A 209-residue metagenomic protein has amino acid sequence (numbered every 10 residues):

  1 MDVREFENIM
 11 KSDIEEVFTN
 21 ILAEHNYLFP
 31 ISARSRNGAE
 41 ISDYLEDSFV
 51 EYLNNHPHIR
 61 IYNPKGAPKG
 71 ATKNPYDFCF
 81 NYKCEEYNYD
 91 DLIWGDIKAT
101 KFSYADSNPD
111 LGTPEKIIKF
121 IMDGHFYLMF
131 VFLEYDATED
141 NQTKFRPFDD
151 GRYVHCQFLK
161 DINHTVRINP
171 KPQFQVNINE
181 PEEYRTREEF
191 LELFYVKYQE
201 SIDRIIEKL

Functional and structural regions predicted by a protein language model:
M1-N74, F80-I93, A99-L209: Nucleic-acid endonuclease domains
